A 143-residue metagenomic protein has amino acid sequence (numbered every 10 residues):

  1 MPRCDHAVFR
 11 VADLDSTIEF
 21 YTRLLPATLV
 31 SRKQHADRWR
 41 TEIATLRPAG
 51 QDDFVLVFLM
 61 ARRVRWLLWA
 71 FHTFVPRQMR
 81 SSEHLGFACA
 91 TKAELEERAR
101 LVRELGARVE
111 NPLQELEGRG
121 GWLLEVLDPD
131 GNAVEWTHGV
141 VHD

Functional and structural regions predicted by a protein language model:
M1-I18, V30-K33, S82-L85, V140-D143: N-terminal beta-strand motif that seeds the catalytic metal site of vicinal oxygen chelate
C4-A12, A44-R47, W69-L101, W122-L127: Vicinal oxygen chelate
R10-A61: Core segments of cupin and vicinal oxygen chelate
I18-E19, E96, V134: Alpha-helical elements of the RecA-like P-loop NTPase motor core of helicases
L59-V64, V140-H142: A short, sequence-level motif marking secondary-structure junctions
R65-H72, D143: A short, acidic/glycine-rich surface segment
A99-D143: Vicinal oxygen chelate
